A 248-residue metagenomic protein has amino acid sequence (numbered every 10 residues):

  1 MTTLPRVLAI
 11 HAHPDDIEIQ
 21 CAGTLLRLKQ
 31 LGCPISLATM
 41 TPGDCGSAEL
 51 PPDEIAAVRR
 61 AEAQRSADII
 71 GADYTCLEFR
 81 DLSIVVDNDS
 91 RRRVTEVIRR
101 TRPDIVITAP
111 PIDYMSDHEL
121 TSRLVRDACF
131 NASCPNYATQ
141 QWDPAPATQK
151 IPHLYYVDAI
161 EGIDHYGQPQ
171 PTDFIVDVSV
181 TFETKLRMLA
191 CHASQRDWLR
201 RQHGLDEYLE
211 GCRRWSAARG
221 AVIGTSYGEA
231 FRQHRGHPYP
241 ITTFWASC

Functional and structural regions predicted by a protein language model:
M1-L8, D87-C248: Metal-dependent de-N-acetylase/amidase catalytic core
M1-T101, R232, T243-S247: Active-site rim/loop-helix segments in enzyme catalytic domains that contact anionic ligands
